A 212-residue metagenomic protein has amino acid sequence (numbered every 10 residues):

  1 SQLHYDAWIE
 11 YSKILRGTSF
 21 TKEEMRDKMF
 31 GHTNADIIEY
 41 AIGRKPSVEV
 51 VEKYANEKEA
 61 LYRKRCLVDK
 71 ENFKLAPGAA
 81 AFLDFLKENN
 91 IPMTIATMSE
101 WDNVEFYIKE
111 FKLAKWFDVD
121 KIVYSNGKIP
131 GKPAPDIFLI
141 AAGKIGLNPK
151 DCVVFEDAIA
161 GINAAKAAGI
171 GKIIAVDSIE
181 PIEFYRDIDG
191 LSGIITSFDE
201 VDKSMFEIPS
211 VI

Functional and structural regions predicted by a protein language model:
S1-A80, D84-N89, D102-E105: N-terminal helical cap/lid subdomain that shapes the substrate entry/recognition surface in HAD-like hydrolases
E10-Y11, R65-C66, T94-A96, S125-G127 (+1 more regions): N-terminal start-of-chain detector that recognizes signal peptides and the immediate post-cleavage beginning
L15, I38-A41, I95, E110-F111 (+1 more regions): Intrinsically disordered, low-complexity segments enriched in polar/charged residues with Gly/Pro, especially when
D27, M93-A96, V154-F155: Conserved SAM-binding loop
K70-E71, P92-M93, N126-G127, K150: A generic structural signal for short
L75, A96, P130: Residue-level marker of regulatory loop/turn positions in helix-turn-helix DNA-binding domains and in histidine
D84, E100-I212: Asp-based, Mg2+/Mn2+-dependent phosphohydrolase catalytic module
N89-I91, I170-G171: Short phosphate-binding/catalytic loops that engage adenosine nucleotides
